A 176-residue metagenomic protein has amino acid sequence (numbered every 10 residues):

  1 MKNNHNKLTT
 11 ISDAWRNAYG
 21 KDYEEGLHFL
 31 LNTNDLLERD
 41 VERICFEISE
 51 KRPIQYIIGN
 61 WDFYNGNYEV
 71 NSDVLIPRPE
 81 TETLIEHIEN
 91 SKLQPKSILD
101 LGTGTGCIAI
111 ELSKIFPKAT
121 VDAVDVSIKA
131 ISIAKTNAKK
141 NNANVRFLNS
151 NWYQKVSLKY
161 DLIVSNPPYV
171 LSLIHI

Functional and structural regions predicted by a protein language model:
M1-R39: Non-catalytic accessory regions of SAM-dependent methyltransferases
K7, S49, V126: Soluble or luminal CAZymes and related metallo-dependent hydrolases
A14-R16, E47, A138: Hydrophobic alpha-helix position signal
D22-Y23, L37, Q55, P95 (+2 more regions): Secondary-structure boundary/capping positions in well-ordered alpha/beta enzyme cores
E24-H87, S91: Conserved AdoMet
T83-S172: Conserved SAM/SAH cofactor-binding pocket of Class I
I174-I176: Conserved small/polar residues in nucleotide/adenosyl-binding loops
